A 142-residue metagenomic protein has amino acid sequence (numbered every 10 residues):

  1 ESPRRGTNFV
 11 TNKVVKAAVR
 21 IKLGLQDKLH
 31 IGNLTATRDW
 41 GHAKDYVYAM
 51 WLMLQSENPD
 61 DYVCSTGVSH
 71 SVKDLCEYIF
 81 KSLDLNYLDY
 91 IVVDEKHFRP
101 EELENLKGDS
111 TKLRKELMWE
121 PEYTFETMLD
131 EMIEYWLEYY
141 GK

Functional and structural regions predicted by a protein language model:
E1-P3: Conserved nucleotide-binding/hydrolysis micro-motifs of P-loop NTPases
R5-G6, V10-K142: C-terminal substrate-binding subdomain of Rossmann-fold SDR/epimerase-dehydratase oxidoreductases
